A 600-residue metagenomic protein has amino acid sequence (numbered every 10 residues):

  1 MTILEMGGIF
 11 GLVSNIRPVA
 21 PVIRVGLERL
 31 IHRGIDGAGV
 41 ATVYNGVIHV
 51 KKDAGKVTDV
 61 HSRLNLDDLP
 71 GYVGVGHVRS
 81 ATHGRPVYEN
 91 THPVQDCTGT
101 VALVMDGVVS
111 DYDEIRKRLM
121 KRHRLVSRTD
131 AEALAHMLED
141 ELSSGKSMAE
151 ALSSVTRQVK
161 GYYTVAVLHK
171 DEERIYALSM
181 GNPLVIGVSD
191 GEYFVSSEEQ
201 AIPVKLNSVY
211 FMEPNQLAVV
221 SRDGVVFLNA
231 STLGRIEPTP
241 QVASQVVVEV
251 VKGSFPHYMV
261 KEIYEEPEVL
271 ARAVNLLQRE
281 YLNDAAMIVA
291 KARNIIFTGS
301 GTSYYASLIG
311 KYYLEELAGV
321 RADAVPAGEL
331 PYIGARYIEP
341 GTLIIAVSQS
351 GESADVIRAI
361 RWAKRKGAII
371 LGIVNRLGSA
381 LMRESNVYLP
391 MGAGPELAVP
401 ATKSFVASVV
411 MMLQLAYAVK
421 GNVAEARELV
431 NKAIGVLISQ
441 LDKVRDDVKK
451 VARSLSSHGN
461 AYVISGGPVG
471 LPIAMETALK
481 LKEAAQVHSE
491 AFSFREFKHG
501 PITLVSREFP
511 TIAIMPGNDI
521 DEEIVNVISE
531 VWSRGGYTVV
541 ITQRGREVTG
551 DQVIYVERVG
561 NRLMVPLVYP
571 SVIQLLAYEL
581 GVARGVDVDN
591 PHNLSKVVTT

Functional and structural regions predicted by a protein language model:
T2-K252, P256, A271-R272, E280-R293 (+1 more regions): Conserved short alpha-helical segments that host acidic/polar catalytic motifs at enzyme active sites
Y72-E89, A271-D284, G310-K311, E315-V347 (+2 more regions): Glycine-rich oxoanion-binding loops at beta->alpha junctions
Y162-E192, S456-T477, E483, V525: Acidic/histidine-rich
V225-H257, E262, V387, M391 (+2 more regions): Terminal amphipathic helices with adjacent charged low-complexity linkers/tails
E266-I296, V387-P510, D521, R584-T600: Active-site phosphate/pyrophosphate-binding segments
M287-G435, S439, G467, I514-G560 (+1 more regions): Glycine-rich phosphate-binding loops that contact phosphosugars or nucleotide phosphates
R562-T600: Generic C-terminus detector
